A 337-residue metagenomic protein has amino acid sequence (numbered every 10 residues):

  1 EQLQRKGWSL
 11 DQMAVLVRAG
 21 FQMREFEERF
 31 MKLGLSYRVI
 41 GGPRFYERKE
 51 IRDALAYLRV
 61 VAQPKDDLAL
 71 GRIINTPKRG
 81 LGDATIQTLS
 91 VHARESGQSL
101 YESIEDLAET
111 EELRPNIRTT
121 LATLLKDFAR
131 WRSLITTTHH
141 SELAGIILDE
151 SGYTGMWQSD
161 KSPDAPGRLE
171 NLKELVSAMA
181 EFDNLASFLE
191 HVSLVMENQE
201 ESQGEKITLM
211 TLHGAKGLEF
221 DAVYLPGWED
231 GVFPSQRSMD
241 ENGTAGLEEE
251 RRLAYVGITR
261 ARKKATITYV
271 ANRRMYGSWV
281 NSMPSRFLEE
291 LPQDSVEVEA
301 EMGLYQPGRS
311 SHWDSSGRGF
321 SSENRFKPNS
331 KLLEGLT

Functional and structural regions predicted by a protein language model:
E1-K6: Conserved interdomain hinge at the start of the Helicase C-terminal
S9, M23-L35, R48, L55-V298: Conserved helicase C-terminal RecA-like lobe
D11-M23: Conserved strand-helix element at the start of the C-terminal RecA-like helicase core
M13-L16, G42, V270-N272: Short strand-loop junctions, especially beta-strand C-caps/beta-turns that link beta-sheets to coils or alpha-helices
V17-G20, I40-K49, L175: Conserved helicase motor
R52-A56, D314-S316: Short, surface-exposed amphipathic charged segments that create phosphate/polyanion-binding patches used for binding
Q293-T337: Acidic, low-complexity intrinsically disordered tails
